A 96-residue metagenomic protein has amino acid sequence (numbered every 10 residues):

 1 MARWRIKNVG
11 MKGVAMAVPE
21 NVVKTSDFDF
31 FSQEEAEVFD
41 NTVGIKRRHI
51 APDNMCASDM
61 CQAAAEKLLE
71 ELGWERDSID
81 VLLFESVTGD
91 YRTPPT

Functional and structural regions predicted by a protein language model:
M1-S86: Conserved "HGTGT" condensation-loop signature of ketosynthase/thiolase-family condensing enzymes that catalyze
L83-T96: Active-site-proximal gating segment of KS-fold condensing enzymes and close homologs
